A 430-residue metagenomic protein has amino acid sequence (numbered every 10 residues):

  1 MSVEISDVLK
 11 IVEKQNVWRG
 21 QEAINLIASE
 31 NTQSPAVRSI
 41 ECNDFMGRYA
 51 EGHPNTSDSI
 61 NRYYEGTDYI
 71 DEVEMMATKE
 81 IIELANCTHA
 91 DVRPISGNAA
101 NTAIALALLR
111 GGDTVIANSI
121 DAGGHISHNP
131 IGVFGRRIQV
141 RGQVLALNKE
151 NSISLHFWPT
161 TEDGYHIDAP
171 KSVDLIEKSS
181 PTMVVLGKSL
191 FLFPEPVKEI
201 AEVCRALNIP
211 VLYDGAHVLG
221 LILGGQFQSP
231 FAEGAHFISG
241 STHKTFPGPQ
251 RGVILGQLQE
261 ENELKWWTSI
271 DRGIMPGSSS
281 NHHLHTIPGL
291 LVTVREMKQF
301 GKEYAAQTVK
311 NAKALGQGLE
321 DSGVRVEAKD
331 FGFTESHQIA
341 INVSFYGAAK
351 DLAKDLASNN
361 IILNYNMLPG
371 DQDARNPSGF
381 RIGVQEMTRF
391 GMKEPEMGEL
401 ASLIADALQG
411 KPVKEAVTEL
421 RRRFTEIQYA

Functional and structural regions predicted by a protein language model:
M1-M76, E202, I427-A430: N-terminal glycine-rich, Lys/His-bearing helix-loop that initiates the first secondary-structure elements of many
Q21, I95, H285, F331-H337: Short Gly/Ser/Thr- and Asp/Glu-enriched loop/turn motifs at secondary-structure junctions
L26-E30, Q338-F345, T388-R389: Short, well-ordered beta-strand elements within core beta-sheets of diverse protein domains
S29-Q33, V37, E41, N101 (+3 more regions): Conserved phosphate/anionic-ligand binding catalytic regions in large, soluble enzymes, centered on
P54-N55, H89, N281-H285, G301-Q307 (+4 more regions): Flexible, glycine/charged-enriched surface loops at secondary-structure junctions
Y69-E72, M76-R325, V343, V384-Q385 (+1 more regions): Conserved PLP-enzyme active-site core in the AAT-like
V294, A305, V309-A357, L363-S378: Conserved small-domain helix->loop->beta segment predominantly found in fold-type I
K310, A374-A430: PLP-dependent enzyme catalytic core of the Aspartate aminotransferase-like
